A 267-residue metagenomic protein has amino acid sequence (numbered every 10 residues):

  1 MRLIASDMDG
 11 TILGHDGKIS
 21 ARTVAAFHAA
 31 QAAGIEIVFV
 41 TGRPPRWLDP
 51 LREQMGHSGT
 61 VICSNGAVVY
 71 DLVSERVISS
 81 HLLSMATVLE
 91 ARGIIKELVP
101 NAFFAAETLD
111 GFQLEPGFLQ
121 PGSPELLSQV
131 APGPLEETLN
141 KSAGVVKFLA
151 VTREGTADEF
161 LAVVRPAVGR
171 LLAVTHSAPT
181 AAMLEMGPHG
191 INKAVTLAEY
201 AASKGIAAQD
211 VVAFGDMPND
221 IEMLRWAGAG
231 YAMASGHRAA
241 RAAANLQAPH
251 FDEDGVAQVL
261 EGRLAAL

Functional and structural regions predicted by a protein language model:
M1-L3, S20, G187-L267: Mg2+-dependent phosphoryl-transfer enzymes with acidic/Ser/Thr/Gly-rich catalytic loops
R2-H15: Asp-based phosphoryl-transfer active-site loop
M8, R43, G66, G215-M217: Active-site metal-binding loops of divalent metal-dependent hydrolases
D16-P121: Active-site phosphate-binding/coordination module
T23, L48-R52, F160, V164 (+3 more regions): Hydrophobic packing residues within well-ordered alpha-helices of enzyme cores
A30, T41, N65, F148 (+3 more regions): Residue-level signal for inorganic ion chemistry
M55-H57, N65, V73, V168-R170 (+2 more regions): Short, structured coil segments at secondary-structure junctions
L98-F214, P218-M223: Conserved acidic, metal-coordinating active-site core of Asp-based, Mg2+-dependent phosphoryl-transfer enzymes
